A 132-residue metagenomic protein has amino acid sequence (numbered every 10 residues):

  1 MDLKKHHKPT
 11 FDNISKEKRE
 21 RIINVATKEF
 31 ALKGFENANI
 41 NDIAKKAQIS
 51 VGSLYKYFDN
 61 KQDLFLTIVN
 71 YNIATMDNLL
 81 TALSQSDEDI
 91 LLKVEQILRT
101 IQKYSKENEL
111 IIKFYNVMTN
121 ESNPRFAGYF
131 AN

Functional and structural regions predicted by a protein language model:
M1-H6, K103: C-terminal peripheral helix-coil segments that are non-catalytic and often amphipathic
D2, T10, R21, V25 (+2 more regions): Helix-turn-helix
K4-D12, F58, Q62, L83-S84 (+1 more regions): A short, mixed-charge helix-start or loop-turn motif at secondary-structure junctions
E17, R21-K28, L32, K46 (+3 more regions): Alpha-helical structural segments
L32-E36, D87, N108: Short coil/turn segments at alpha/beta junctions that flank glycine-rich nucleotide-binding fingerprints
A38, L92-K93, L110-K113: Alpha-helix N-cap and coil->helix boundary residues
Q102-N132: Short secondary-structure transition hinges
